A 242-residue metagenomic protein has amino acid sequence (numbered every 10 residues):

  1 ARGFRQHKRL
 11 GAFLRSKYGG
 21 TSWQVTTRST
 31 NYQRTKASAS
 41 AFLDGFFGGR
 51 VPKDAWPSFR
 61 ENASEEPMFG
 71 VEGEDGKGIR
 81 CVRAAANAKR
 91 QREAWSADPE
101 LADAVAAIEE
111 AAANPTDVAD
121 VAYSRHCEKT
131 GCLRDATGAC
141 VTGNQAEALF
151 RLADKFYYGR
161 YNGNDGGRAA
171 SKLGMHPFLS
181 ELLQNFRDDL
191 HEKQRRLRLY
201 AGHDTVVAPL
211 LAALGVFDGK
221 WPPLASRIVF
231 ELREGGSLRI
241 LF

Functional and structural regions predicted by a protein language model:
A1-T26, T30-F242: Signature for phosphate-centric chemistry
